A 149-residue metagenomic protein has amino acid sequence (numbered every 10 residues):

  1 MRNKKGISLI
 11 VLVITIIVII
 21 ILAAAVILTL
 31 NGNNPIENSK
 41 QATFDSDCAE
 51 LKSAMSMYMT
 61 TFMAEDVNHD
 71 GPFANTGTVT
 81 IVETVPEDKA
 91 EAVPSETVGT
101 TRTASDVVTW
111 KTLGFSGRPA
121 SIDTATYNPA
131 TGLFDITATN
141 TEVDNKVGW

Functional and structural regions predicted by a protein language model:
M1-I7: N-terminal leader/signal peptides at the extreme start of proteins
I7-I16: N-terminal signal-anchor/signal peptide hydrophobic helix marking the start of the first transmembrane segment
I19-K40: C-terminal juxtamembrane segment of a hydrophobic transmembrane alpha-helix
I36-D66: Membrane-proximal N-terminal amphipathic helix
S56, T60-W149: Periplasmic/extracellular, small/polar-rich flexible segments of pilin-like filament-forming proteins
